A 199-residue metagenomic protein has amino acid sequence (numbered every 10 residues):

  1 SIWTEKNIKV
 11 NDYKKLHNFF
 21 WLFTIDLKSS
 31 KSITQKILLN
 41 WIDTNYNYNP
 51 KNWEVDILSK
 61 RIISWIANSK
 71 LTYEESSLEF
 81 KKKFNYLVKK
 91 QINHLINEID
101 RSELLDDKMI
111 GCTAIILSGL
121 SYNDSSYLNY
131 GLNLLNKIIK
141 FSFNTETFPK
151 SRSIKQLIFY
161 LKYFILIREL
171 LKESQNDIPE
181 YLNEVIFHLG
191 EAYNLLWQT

Functional and structural regions predicted by a protein language model:
S1-I2, K6: Hydrophobic alpha-helical membrane-insertion signals
K9-G190, W197: Aromatic-lined, polymer-binding surfaces characteristic of secreted/periplasmic polysaccharide-degrading enzymes
